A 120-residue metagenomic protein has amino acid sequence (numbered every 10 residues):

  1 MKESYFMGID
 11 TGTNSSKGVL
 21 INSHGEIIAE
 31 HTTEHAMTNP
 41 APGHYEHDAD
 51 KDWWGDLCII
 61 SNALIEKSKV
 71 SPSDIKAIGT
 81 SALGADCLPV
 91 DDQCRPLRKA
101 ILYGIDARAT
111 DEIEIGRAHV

Functional and structural regions predicted by a protein language model:
M1-K99: N-terminal glycine/serine-rich phosphate-binding loop of ATP-dependent small-molecule kinases, especially carbohydrate
D106: Carbohydrate-associated surface elements
A118-V120: Conserved small/polar residues in nucleotide/adenosyl-binding loops
